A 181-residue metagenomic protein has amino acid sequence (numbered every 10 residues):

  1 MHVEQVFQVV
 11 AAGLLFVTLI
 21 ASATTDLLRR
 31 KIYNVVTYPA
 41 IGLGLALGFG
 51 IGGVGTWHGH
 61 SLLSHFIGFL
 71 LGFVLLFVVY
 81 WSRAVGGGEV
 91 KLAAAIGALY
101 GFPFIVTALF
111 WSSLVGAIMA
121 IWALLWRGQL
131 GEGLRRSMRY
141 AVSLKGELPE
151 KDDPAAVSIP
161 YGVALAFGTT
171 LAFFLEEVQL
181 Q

Functional and structural regions predicted by a protein language model:
M1-V85, V90-Q181: A membrane-topology feature that recognizes alpha-helical transmembrane segments and their immediate juxtamembrane
